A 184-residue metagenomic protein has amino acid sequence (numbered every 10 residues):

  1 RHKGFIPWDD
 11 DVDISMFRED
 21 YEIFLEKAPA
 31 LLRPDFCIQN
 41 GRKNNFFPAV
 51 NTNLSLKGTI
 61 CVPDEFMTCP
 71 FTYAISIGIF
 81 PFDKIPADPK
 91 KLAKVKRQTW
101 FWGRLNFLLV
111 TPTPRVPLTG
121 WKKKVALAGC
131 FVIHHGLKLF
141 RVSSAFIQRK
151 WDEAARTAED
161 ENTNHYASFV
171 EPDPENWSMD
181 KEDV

Functional and structural regions predicted by a protein language model:
R1-V12, M16, Y21-E22: Active-site nucleotide-donor binding segment shared across nucleotidyl transfer reactions
F5-W8, P70, F101, P112-P114: N-terminal, helix-rich and Lys/Arg-enriched segments in bacterial and organellar proteins
L25-A87, F107-D183: Conserved catalytic core of two-metal-ion nucleotidyltransferases
D88-K94: A short secondary-structure junction signal
V95, W100-T111: Non-catalytic, alpha-helical, charged scaffold/linker segments that couple or flank catalytic or architectural cores
